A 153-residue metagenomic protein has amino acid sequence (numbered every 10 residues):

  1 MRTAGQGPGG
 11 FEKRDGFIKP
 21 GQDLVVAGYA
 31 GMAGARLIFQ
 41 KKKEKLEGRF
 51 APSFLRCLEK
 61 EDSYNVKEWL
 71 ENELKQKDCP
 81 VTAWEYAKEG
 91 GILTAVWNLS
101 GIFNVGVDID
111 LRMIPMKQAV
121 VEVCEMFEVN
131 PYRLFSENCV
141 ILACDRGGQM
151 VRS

Functional and structural regions predicted by a protein language model:
M1-S153: Helix-biased detector of long, well-ordered alpha-helical tracts
